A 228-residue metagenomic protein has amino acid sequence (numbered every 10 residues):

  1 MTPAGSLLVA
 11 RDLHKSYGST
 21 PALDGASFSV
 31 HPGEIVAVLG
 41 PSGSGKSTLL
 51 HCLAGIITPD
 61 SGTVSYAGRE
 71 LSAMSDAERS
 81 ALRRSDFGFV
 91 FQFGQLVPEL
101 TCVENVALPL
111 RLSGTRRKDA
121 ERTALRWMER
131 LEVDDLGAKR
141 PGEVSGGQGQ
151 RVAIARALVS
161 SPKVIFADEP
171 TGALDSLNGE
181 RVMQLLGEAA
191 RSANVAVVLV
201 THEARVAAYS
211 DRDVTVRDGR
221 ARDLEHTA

Functional and structural regions predicted by a protein language model:
M1-H14, R222-A228: ABC-family P-loop ATPase nucleotide-binding domain
S6-V216: ABC family nucleotide-binding domain
